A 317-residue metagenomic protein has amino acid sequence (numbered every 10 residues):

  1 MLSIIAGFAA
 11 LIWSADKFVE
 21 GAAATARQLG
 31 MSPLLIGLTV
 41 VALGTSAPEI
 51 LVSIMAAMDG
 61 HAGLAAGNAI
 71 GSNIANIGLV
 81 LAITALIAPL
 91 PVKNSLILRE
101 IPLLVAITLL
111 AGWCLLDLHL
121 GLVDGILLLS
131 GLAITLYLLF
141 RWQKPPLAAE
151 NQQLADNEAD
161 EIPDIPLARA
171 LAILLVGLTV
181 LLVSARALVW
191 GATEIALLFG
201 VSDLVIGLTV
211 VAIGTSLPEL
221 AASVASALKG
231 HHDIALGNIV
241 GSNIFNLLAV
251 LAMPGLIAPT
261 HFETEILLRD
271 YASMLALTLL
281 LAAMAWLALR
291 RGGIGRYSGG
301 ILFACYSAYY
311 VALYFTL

Functional and structural regions predicted by a protein language model:
M1-L317: Hydrophobic alpha-helical segments, chiefly the membrane-spanning helices and signal/signal-anchor peptides
